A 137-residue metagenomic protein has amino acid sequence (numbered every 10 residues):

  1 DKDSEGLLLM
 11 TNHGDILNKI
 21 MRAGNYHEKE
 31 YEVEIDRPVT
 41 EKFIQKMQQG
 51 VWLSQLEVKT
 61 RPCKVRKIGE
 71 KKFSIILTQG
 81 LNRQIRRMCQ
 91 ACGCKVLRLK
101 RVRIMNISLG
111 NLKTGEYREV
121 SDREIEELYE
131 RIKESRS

Functional and structural regions predicted by a protein language model:
K2-S137: Basic, flexible Lys/Arg- and Gly-enriched helix-loop patches that mediate nucleic-acid binding at interfaces with rRNA
